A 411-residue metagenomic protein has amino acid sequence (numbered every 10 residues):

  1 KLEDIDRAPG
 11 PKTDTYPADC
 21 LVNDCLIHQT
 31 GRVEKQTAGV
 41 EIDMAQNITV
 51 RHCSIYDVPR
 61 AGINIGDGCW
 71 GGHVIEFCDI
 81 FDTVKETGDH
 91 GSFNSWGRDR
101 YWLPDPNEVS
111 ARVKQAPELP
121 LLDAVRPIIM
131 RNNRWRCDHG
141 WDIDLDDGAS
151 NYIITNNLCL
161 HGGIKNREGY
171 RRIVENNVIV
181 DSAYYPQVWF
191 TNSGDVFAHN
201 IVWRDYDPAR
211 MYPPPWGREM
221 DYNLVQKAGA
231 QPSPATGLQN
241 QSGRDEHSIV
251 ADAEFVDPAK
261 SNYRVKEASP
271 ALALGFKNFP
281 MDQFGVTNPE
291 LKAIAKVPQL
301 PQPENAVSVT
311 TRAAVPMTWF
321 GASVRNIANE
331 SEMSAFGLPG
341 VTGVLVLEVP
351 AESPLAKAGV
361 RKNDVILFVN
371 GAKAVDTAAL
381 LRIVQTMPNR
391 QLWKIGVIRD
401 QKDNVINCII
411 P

Functional and structural regions predicted by a protein language model:
K1, P9-T15, E34-M44, A61-G68 (+8 more regions): Glycine-rich beta-solenoid repeat tracts in large extracellular/virion proteins
E3-R7, Y16-G31, Q46-R60, W70-K85 (+6 more regions): Right-handed parallel beta-helix
A18, N23, Q36, R51 (+8 more regions): Cysteine-rich, disulfide-stabilized extracellular repeat modules
Q29, D82, C137, D257 (+3 more regions): A residue-level detector for short acidic-glycine micro-motifs
A38-G39, A61, C78, G91 (+5 more regions): Extracytoplasmic/periplasmic beta-strand context in beta-sandwich domains, especially the cupredoxin/COX2 CuA-binding
C78, R112-R134, Y152, N157 (+5 more regions): Catalytic domains of carbohydrate-active enzymes that cleave complex glycans
G91-S92, W96-S110, N192-P316, F320-S323: Acidic, glycine- and Ser/Thr-rich low-complexity intrinsically disordered tracts in extracellular/secreted proteins
A295-P411: C-terminal recognition in membrane/secretory proteostasis and scaffolding
